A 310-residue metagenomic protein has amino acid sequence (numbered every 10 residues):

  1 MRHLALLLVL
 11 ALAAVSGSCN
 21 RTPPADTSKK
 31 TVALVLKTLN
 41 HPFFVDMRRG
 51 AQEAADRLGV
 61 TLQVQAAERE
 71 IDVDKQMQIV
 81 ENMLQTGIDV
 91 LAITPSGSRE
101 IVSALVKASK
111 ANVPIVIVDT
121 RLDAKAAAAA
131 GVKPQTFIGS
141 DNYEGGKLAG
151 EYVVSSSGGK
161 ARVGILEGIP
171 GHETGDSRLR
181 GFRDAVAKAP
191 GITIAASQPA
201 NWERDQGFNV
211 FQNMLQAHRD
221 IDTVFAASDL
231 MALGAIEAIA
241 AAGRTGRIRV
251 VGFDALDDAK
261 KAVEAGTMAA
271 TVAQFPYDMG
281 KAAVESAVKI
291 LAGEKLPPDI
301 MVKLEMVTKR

Functional and structural regions predicted by a protein language model:
M1-A5, A51: Positively charged n-region of N-terminal signal peptides that target proteins for export
A5-L12: Sec-dependent N-terminal signal peptides
A14-S18: C-terminal motif of bacterial Sec signal peptides marking the signal peptidase cleavage site
C19-R310: A residue-level marker of the well-folded mature domains of exported/periplasmic proteins
